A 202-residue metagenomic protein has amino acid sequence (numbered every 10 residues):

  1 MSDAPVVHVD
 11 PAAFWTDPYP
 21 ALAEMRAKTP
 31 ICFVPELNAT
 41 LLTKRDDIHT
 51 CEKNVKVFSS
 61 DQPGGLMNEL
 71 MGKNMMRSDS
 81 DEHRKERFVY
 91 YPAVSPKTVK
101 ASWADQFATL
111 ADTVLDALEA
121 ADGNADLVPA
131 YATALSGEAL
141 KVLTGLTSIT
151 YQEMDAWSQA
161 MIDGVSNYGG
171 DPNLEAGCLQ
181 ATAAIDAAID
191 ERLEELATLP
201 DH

Functional and structural regions predicted by a protein language model:
M1-P129, G137-D155, Q159-T182, A197-T198: Active-site substrate-recognition loop segments, prototypically the cytochrome P450 B′-helix/B-C loop
L193-E194: Non-catalytic, mobile gating and regulatory segments of ester bond hydrolases
D201-H202: Flexible, glycine/charged-enriched surface loops at secondary-structure junctions
